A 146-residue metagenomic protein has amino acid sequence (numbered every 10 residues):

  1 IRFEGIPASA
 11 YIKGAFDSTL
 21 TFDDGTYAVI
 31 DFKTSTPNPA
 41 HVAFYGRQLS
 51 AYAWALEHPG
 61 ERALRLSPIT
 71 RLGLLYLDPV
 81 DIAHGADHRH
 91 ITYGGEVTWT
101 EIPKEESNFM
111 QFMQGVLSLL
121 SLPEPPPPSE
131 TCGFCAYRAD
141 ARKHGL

Functional and structural regions predicted by a protein language model:
I1-V29, S35-P37, E61-T70: Catalytic cores of nuclease domains that cleave nucleic-acid phosphodiester backbones
Y11-K13, F44, P127: A generic fold-level signal
K13-A15, G46, W99: Well-ordered beta-strand positions in beta-sheet-rich domains
T34-T36, P79-V80: Short acidic/polar capping segments at secondary-structure boundaries
N38-G46: Active-site metal-coordination segments of metallo-dependent hydrolases
Y45-P59: An active-site-proximal "capping" alpha-helix that borders the catalytic cofactor pocket
H58-L146: Metal-dependent nuclease catalytic regions and adjoining charged, substrate-binding loops involved in nucleic-acid end
